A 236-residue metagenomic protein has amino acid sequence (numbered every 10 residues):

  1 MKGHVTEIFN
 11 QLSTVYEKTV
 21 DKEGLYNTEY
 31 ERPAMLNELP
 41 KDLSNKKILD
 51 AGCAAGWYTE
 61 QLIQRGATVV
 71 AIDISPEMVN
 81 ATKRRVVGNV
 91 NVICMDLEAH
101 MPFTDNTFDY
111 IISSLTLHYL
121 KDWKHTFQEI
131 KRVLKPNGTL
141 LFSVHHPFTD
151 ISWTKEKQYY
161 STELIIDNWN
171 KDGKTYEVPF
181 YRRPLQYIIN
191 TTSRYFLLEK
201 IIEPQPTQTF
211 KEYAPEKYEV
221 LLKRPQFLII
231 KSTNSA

Functional and structural regions predicted by a protein language model:
M1-L43, W57-Q61, M78-A81, R85: Conserved class I S-adenosyl-L-methionine
L49-A51, A55-A99: Class I SAM-dependent methyltransferase SAM/SAH-binding core
M101-Y110: A short acidic, Gly/Pro-enriched loop at the edge of an enzyme's catalytic core that lines a small-molecule cofactor
D109-K124: A short SAM/SAH-binding and catalytic strip from SAM-dependent methyltransferases
K124-T139: A short glycine-rich, Lys/Arg-flanked "PGG" loop and its adjoining helix->strand segment in the class I
T139-N168: Conserved class I S-adenosyl-L-methionine
F142-V144, F148, D172-Y187: Acceptor-substrate binding/catalytic loop of class I
V178-I202: Short alpha-helix
